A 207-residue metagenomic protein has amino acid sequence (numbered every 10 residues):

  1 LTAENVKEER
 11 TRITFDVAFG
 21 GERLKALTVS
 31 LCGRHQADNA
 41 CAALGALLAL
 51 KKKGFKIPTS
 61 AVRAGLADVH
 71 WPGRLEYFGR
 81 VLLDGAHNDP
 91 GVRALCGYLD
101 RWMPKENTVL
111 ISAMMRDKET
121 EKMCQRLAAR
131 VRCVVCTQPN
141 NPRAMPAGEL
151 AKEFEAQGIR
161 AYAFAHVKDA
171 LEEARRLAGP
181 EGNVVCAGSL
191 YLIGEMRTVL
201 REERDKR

Functional and structural regions predicted by a protein language model:
L1-E8: A conserved short coil-to-beta-strand element within the FAD-binding core of flavoproteins
R10-T14, R80-L83, D89, E121-N183: C-terminal helical cap/extension that packs against the catalytic core of soluble nucleotide-cofactor enzymes
T11-C133: Nucleotide phosphate-binding/pyrophosphate-handling subdomain across enzymes that bind or process nucleotide phosphates
L50-K51, L99, M103, F154 (+2 more regions): Active-site catalytic pocket residues across diverse enzymes, especially alpha/beta-hydrolases
S189: Active-site-proximal loop/hinge segments that shape catalytic or ion-binding/gating pockets
L192-G194: Short, active-site-adjacent cap segments at secondary-structure transitions
